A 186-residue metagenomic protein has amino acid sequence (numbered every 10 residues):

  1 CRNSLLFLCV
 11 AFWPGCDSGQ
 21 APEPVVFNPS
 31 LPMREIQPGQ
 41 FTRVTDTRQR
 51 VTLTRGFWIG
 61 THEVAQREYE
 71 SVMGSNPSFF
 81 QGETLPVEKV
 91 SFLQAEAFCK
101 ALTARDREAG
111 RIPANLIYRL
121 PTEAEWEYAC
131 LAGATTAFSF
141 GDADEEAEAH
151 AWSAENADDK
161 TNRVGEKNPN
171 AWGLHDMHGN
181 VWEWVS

Functional and structural regions predicted by a protein language model:
C1-L5: Bacterial N-terminal signal peptides that target proteins for export
L8-C9, G19, E127: N-terminal cationic amphipathic segment used for targeting or macromolecule association
V10-A11, H150: Short, linear, compositionally biased motifs with a strong N-terminal bias
P14-G15: C-terminal motif of bacterial Sec signal peptides marking the signal peptidase cleavage site
Q20-P22, M33, L116-Y118: Short glycine-aromatic motifs
P24-S78, P86-L93, H178-G179: A short glycine-rich, aromatic-capped structural motif
S78-Q81, P86, F92-S186: Functional-site microenvironments in short loops/helix caps that host divalent-cation chemistry
